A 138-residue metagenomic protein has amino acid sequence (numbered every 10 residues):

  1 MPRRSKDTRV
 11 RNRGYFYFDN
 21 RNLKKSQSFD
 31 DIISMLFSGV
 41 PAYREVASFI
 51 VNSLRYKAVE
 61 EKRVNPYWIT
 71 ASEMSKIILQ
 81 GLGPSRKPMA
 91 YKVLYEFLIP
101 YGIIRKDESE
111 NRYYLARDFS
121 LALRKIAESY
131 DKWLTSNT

Functional and structural regions predicted by a protein language model:
M1-N20: An N-terminal low-complexity regulatory-tail signal and nearby short nucleic-acid-interaction modules
F16-K62: Short alpha-helical segments that sit at the start of domains
E60-G81: Short acidic, hydrophobic short linear motifs in intrinsically disordered regions
G83-Y101: Short amphipathic alpha-helical interaction segments
E110-R117: Minor-groove-contacting beta-hairpin "wing" of winged helix-turn-helix DNA-binding domains
F119-T138: Short, amphipathic alpha-helical interaction segments positioned at domain boundaries
